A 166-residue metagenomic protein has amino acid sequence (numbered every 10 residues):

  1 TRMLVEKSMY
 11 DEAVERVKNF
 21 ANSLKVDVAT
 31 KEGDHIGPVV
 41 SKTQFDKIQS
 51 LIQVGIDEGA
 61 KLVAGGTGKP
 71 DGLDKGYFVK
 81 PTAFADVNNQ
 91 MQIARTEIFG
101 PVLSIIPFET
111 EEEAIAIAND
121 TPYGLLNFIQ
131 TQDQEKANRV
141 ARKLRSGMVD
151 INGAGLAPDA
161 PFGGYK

Functional and structural regions predicted by a protein language model:
T1-R2, E6, G37-V40, L103-I106 (+1 more regions): Glycine- and other small-residue-rich loops at beta-strand/loop junctions that grip anionic moieties
R2, K18-S50, T67-F78, R95-G100 (+1 more regions): Flexible, acidic loop-helix segments that line cofactor/substrate-binding pockets
K7-I36, S50-G66, D86-I93, K143-D150: Glycine/threonine-rich helix-loop capping motifs at alpha-helix boundaries
K7-Y10, Q44, T110, Q134: Helix N-cap motif at beta-to-alpha junctions
I52, D71, F78-K166: Conserved C-terminal structural/oligomerization subdomain of aldehyde/semialdehyde dehydrogenase
